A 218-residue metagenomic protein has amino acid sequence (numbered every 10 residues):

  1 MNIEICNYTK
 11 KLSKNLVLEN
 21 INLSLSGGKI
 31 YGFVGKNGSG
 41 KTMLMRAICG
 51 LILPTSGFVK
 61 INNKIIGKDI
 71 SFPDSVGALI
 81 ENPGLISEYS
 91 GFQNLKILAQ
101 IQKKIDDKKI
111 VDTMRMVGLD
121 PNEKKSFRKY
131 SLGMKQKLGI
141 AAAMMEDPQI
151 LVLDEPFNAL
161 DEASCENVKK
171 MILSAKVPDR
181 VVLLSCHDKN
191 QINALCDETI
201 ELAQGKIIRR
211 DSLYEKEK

Functional and structural regions predicted by a protein language model:
V34-K36: The feature captures the beta-strand-to-loop junction immediately N-terminal to the Walker
C49: Helix-to-loop junction immediately C-terminal to a conserved catalytic motif
G57-F72: Conserved ABC transporter NBD signature motif
K96, D107-N122: Conserved ABC ATPase "signature" region
L151-E155: Catalytic Walker B motif of ABC-type/P-loop ATPase nucleotide-binding domains
E162-A163: Helix N-cap at the start of a conserved alpha-helix in ABC-type nucleotide-binding domains
C186-H187: H-loop/switch region of ABC-family ATPase nucleotide-binding domains
